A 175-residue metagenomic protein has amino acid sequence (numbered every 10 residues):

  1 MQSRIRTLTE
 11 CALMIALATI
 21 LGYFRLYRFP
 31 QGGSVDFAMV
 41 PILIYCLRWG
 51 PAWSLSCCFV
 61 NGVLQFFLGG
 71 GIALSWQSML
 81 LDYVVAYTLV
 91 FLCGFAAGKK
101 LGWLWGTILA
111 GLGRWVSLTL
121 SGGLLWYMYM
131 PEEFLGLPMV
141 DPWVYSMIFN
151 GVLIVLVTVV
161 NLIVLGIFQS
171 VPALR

Functional and structural regions predicted by a protein language model:
M1-R175: Loop-helix junctions at membrane interfaces
